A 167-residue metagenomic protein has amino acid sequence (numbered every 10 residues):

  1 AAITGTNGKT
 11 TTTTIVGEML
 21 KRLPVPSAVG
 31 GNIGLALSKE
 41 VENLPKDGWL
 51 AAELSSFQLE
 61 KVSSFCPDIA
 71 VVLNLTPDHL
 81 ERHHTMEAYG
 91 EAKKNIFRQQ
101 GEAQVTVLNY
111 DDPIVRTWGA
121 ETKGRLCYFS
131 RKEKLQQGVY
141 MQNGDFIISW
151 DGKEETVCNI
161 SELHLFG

Functional and structural regions predicted by a protein language model:
A1-Y110, I114-R125, Y140: Phosphate-binding loop of NTP-binding sites
T85-E87, G124-G167: Adenine nucleotide phosphate-binding catalytic loops in nucleotide-utilizing enzymes
